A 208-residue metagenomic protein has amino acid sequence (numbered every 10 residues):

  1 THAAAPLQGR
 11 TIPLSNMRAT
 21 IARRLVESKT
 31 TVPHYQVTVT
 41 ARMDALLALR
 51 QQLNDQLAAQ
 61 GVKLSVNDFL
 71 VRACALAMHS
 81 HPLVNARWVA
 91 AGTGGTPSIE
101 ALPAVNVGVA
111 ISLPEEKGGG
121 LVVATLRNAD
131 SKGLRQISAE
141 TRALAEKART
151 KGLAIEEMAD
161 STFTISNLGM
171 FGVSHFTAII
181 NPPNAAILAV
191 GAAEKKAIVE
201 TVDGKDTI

Functional and structural regions predicted by a protein language model:
T1-I208: C-terminal catalytic/motor cores of large multi-domain enzyme assemblies
